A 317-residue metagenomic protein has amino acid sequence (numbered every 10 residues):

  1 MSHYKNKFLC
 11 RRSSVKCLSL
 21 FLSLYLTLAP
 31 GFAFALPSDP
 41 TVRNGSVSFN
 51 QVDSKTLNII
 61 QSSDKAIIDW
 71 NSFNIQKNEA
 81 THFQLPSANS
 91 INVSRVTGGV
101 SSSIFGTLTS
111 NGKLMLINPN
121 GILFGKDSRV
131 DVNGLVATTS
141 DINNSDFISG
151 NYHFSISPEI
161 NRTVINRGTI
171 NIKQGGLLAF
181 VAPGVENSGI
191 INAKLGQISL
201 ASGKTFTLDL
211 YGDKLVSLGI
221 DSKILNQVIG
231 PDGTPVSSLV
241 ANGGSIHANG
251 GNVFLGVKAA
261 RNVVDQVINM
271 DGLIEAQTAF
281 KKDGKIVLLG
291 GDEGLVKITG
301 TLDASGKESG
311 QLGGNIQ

Functional and structural regions predicted by a protein language model:
S2-Q317: Extracellular and secretory-pathway beta-repeat/beta-biased strand scaffolds
